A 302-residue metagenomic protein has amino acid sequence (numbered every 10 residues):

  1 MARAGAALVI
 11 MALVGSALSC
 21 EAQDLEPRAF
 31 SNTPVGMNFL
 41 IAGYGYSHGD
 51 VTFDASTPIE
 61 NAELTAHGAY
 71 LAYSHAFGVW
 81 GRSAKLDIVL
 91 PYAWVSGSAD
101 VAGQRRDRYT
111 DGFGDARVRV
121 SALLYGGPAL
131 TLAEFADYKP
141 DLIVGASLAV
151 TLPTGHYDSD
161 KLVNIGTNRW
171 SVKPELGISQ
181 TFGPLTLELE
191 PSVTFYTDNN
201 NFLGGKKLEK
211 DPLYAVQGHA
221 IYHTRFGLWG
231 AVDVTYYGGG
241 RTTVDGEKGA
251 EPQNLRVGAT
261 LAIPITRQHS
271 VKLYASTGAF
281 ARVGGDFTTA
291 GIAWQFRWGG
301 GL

Functional and structural regions predicted by a protein language model:
G36, E63-Y70, D111-V118, P140-L142 (+4 more regions): Residues that define the transmembrane beta-barrel architecture of outer-membrane proteins
N38-L40, A84-I88, V118, L142-L148 (+5 more regions): Transmembrane beta-strands of outer-membrane beta-barrel proteins
A42-Y44, L71-H75, V118-L124, L148 (+6 more regions): Residues on the lipid-exposed face of transmembrane beta-strands in outer-membrane beta-barrel proteins
Y44-D50, L90-S96, L124, V150-H156 (+5 more regions): Transmembrane beta-strands of outer-membrane beta-barrel pores
S47-G68, R105-R106, S159-V163: Surface-exposed strand-loop-strand hairpins of Gram-negative outer-membrane beta-barrel proteins
D50-V51, G81-A84, P128, P184-L187 (+3 more regions): Repeated loop/turn-to-beta-strand initiation elements of outer-membrane beta-barrel proteins
W94-E209: Outer-membrane pore/translocation modules
L203-L302: Outer membrane beta-barrel transmembrane domains
